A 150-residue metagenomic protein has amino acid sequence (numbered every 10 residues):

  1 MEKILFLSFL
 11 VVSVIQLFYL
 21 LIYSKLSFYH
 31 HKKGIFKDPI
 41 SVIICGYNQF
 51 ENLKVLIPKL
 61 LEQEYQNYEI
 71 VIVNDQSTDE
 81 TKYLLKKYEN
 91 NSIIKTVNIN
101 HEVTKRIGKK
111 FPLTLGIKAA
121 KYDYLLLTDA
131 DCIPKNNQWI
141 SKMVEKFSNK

Functional and structural regions predicted by a protein language model:
M1-I35: N-terminal membrane-anchoring/stem segments of glycan-assembly enzymes
L26, Q49-E62: Short, well-formed alpha-helical segments that are part of the catalytic scaffolds of diverse glycosyltransferases
D38-S41, E69: Cell-envelope/extracellular polymer assembly enzymes that use nucleotide-activated donors
I57-E102: Acidic donor-binding segment of Leloir-type glycosyltransferases
N100-A120, K142: Glycine-rich, basic loop-to-helix element that forms the pyrophosphate-binding segment of sugar-nucleotide handling
L125: Short aromatic/hydrophobic "clamp" motif used to bind/position activated sugar donors
D129-I133: The conserved acidic donor/metal-binding loop of glycosyltransferases
Q138-K150: Conserved donor NDP-sugar-binding/catalytic core segment of glycosyltransferases
